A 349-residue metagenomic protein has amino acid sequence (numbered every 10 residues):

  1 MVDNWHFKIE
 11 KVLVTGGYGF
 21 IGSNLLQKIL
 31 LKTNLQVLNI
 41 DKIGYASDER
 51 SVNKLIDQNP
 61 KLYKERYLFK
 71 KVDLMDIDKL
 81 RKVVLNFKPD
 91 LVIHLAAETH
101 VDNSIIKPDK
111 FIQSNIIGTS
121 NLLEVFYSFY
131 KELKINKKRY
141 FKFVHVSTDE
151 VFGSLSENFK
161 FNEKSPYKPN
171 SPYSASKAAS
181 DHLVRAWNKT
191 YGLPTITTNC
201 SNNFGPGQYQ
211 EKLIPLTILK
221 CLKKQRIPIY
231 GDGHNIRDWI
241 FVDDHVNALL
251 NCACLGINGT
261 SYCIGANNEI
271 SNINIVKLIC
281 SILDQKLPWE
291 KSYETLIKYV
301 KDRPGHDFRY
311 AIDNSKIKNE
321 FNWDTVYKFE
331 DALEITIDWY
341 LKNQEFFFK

Functional and structural regions predicted by a protein language model:
M1-N203, A253, I335, K342-N343: N-terminal Rossmann-like NAD(P)+-binding domain of SDR-like oxidoreductases, especially those catalyzing
V2-W5, K28, K32, I43 (+3 more regions): C-terminal substrate-binding subdomain of Rossmann-fold SDR/epimerase-dehydratase oxidoreductases
Y18-I21, S120, L155, S176 (+4 more regions): Gly/Ser/Thr-rich beta-alpha loop segments that engage phosphate groups in nucleotides
S47, L91, S147, H182 (+3 more regions): Generic alpha-helical secondary structure signal
E49-N53, L155-N158, Q208-E211, I275-K277 (+1 more regions): Short aromatic-enriched loop/helix-cap "lid" or pocket-rim segments at secondary-structure transitions that line
K79, K110, I117, Y209-L213 (+2 more regions): Residue-level recognition of oxygen-bearing side chains
N158, P169-S176, P206, Q210-I214 (+1 more regions): The catalytic Tyr-centered alpha-helix of NAD(P)H-dependent dehydrogenases
A179, L183, W187, T217 (+2 more regions): Hydrophobic alpha-helix immediately C-terminal to the catalytic Tyr-X-X-X-Lys motif of short-chain
